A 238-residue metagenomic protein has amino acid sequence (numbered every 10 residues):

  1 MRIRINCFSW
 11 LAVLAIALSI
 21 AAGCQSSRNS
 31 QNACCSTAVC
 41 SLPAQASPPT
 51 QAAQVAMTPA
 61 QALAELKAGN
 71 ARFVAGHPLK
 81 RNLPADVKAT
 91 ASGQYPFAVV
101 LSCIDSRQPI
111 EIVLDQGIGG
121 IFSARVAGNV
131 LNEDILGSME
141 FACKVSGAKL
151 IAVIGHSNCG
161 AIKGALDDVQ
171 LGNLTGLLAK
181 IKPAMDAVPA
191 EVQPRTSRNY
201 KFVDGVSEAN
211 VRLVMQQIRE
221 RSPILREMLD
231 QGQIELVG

Functional and structural regions predicted by a protein language model:
R2-L11: Bacterial N-terminal signal peptides that target proteins for export
L11-A21: Bacterial N-terminal signal peptides
Q25-G93, I118-G119, G128-S146, K163-V237: Divalent-metal-activated hydrolytic enzyme cores
L66, V100, A124, V153 (+1 more regions): Divalent metal-coordination and catalytic microenvironments
S102-R107, A127-V130, H156-S157: Short glycine-enriched loops at secondary-structure junctions
D105-A124: Catalytic core of membrane glycerolipid acyltransferases/transacylases, capturing the structured, soluble-facing
I110-E111, I162-G164: Short glycine-/acidic-enriched loop or helix-start segments at secondary-structure transitions that form or flank
